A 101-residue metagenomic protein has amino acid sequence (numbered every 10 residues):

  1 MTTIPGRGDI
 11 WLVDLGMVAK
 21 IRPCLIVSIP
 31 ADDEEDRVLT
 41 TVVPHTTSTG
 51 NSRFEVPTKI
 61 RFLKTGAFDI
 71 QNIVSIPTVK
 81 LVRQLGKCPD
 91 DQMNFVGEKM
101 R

Functional and structural regions predicted by a protein language model:
A19-K59: Compact nucleic-acid interaction/catalytic patches
I60-R101: C-terminal terminal-subdomain/extension
